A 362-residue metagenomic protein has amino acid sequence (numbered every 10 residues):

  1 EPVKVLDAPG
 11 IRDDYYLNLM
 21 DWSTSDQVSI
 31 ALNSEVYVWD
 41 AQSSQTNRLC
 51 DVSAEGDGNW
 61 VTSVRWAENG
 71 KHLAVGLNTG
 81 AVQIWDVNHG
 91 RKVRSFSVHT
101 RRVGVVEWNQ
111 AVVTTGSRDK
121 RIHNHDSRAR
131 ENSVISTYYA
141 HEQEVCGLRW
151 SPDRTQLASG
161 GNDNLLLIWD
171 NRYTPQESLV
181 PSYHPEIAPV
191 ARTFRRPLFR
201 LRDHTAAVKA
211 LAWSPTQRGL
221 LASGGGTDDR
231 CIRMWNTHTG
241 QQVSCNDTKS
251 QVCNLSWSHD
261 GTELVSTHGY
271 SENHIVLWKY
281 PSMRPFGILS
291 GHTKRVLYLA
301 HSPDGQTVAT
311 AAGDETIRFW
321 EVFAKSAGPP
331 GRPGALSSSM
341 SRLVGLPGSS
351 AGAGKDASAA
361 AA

Functional and structural regions predicted by a protein language model:
E1, K249-Q251, S271-N273, S282-A362: Terminal intrinsically disordered, low-complexity extensions flanking WD-repeat/beta-propeller proteins
E1-L19, D26, R318, A362: Acidic and/or Ser/Thr-rich intrinsically disordered tails and linkers that flank eukaryotic scaffold proteins
K4-P9, Q45-A54, R91-F96, S133-Y138 (+3 more regions): A short beta-strand motif characteristic of beta-propeller blades
P9-D14, S53-V61, S97-V103, Y138-V145 (+5 more regions): WD40/WD-repeat beta-propeller blade N-cap
Y16, W60, N69, R102 (+13 more regions): WD40/WD-repeat beta-propeller blade-loop signature
L19-S25, V64-G70, G76, V106-V112 (+6 more regions): Loop/turn segments within WD40 beta-propeller blades
A31-N33, G76-T79, G116-D119, S159-D163 (+4 more regions): Conserved strand-to-loop turn within each blade of WD40 beta-propeller repeats
V36-D40, V82-D86, V106, I122-D126 (+5 more regions): WD40-repeat beta-propellers
